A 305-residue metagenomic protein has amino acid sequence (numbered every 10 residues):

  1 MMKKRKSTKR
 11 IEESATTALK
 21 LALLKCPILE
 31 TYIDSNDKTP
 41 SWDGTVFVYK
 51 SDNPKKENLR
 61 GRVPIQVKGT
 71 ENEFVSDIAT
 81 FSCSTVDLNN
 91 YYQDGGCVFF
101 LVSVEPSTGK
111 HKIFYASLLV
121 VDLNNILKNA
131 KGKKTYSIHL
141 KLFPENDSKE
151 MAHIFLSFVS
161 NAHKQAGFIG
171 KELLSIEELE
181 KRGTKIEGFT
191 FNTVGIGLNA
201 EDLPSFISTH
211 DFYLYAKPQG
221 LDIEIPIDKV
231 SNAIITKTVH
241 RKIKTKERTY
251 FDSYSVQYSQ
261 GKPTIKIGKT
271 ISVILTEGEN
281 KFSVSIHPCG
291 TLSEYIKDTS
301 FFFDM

Functional and structural regions predicted by a protein language model:
M1-E13: Interdomain/boundary linker segments immediately adjacent to catalytic/signaling cores
R10-C83: Catalytic centers of nucleases
G61, D77-T85, H111-V121: "Short basic amphipathic alpha-helical interaction patches in structured regions
K68-T70, V102-K110, L119-V120, G278-L292: Short, flexible beta-strand-to-coil junctions
G69-T108: Catalytic cores of nucleic-acid endonucleases
V102-L142: Domain-level recognition of nuclease-like catalytic cores that cleave nucleotide substrates
L140-G261: Charge-rich interaction segments
G268-M305: Extended, amphipathic alpha-helical scaffolds
